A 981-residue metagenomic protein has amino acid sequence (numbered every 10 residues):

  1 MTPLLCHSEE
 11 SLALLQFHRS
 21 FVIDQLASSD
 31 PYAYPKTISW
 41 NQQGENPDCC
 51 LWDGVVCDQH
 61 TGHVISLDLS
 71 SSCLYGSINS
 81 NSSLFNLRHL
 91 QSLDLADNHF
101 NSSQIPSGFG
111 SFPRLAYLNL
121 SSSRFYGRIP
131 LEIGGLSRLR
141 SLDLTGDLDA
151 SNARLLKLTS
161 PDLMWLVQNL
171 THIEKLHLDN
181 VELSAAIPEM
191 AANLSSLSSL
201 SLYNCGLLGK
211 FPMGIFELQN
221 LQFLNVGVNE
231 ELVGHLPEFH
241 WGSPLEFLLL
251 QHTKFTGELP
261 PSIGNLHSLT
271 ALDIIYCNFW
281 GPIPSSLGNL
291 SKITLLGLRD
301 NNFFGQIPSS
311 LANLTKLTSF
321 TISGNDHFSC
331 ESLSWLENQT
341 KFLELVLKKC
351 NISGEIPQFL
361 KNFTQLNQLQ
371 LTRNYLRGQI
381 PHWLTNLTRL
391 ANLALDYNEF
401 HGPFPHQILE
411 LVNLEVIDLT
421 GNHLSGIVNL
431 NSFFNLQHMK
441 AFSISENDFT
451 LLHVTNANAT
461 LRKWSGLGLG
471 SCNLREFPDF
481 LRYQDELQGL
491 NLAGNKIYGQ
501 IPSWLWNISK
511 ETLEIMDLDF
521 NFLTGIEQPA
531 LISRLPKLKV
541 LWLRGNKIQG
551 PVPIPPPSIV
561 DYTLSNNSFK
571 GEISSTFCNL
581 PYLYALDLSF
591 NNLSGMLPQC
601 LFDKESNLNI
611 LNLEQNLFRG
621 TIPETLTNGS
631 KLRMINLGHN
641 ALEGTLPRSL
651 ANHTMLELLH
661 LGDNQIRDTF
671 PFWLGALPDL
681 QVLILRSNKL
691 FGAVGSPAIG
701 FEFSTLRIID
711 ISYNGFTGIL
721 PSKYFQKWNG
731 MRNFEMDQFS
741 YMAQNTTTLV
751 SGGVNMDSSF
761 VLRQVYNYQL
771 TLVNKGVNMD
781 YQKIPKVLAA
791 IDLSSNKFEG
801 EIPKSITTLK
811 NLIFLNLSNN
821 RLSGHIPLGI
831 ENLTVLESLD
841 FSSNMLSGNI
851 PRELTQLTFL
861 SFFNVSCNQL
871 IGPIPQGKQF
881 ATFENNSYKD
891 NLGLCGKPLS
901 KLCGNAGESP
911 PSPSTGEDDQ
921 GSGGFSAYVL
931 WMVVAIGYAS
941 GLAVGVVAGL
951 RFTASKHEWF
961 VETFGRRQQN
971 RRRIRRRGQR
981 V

Functional and structural regions predicted by a protein language model:
M1-V981: Plant-biased, solvent-exposed loop and capping regions within N-terminal extracellular ligand-binding ectodomains
